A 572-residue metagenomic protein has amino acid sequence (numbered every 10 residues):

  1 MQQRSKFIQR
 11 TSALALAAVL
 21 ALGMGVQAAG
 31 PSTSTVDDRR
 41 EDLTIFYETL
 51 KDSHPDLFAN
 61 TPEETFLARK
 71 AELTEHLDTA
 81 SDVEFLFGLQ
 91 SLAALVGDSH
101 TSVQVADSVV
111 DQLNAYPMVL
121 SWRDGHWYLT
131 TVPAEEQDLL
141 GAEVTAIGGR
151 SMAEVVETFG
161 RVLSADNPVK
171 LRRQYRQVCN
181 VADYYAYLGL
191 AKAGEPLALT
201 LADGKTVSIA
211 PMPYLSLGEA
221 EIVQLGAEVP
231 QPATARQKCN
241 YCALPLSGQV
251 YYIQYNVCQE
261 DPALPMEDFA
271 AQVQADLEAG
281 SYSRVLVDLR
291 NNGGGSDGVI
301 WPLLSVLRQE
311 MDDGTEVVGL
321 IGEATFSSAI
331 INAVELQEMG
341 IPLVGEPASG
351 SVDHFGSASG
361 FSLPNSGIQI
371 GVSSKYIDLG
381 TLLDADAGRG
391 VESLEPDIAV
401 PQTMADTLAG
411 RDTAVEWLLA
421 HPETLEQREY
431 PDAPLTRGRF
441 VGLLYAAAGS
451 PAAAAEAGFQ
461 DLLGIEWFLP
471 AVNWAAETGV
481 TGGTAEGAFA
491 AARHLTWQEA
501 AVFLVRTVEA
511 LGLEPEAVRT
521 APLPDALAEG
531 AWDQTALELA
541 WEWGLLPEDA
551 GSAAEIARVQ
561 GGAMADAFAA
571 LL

Functional and structural regions predicted by a protein language model:
Q2-L14: Bacterial N-terminal signal peptides that target proteins for export
K6, V26-G30, G390, E423-V441 (+5 more regions): Feature responds to low-complexity, polar/acidic, surface-exposed segments characteristic of secreted/exported proteins
L16-M24: Hydrophobic core
A28-R284: Flexible, low-complexity junctional segments that flank or bridge functional domains
V36, R40-L50, H54, E63 (+20 more regions): Extracytoplasmic/secreted envelope proteins and their assembly/folding machinery, especially bacterial periplasmic
V36-Y47, G204, R236-Q427: C-terminal "post-core" interaction segments
Y47-P55, A71-D78, Q90-T101, A146-M152 (+10 more regions): Sec-exported extracytoplasmic/periplasmic mature domains
H54-E63, A80-L86, T101-S108, G314-T315 (+6 more regions): Surface-exposed patches in mature extracellular/periplasmic domains of secreted proteins
